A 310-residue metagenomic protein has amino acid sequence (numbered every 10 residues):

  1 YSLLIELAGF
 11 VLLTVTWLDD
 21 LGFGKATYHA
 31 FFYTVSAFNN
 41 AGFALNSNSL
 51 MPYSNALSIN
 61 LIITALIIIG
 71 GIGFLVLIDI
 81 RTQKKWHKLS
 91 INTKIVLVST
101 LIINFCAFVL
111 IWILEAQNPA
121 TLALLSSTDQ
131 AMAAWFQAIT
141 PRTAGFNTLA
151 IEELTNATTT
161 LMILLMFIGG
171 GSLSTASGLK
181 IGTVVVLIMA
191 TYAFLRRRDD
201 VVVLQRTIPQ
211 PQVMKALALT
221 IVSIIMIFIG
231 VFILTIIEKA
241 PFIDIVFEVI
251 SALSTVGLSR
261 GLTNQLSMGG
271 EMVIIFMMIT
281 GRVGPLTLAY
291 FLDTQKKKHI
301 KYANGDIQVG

Functional and structural regions predicted by a protein language model:
Y1-G310: Membrane-proximal intracellular helices of multi-pass ion channels
